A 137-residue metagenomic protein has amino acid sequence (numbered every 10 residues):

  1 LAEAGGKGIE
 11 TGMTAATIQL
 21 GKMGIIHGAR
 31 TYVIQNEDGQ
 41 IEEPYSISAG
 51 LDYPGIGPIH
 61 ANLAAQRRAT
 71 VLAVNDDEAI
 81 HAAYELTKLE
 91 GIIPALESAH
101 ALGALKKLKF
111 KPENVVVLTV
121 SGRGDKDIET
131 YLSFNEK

Functional and structural regions predicted by a protein language model:
A2, E10-T11, A104-K137: Catalytic phosphate/nucleotide-handling subdomain of diverse soluble enzymes
E3-I92, S133-K137: Active-site/ligand-binding loops adjacent to catalytic centers
P54, A95, K126-I128: Short, electropositive, low-hydrophobicity segments enriched in small/polar residues
D76-H81, H100-F110: A short, acidic, amphipathic alpha-helical segment used as a generic capping/interface helix at domain edges
